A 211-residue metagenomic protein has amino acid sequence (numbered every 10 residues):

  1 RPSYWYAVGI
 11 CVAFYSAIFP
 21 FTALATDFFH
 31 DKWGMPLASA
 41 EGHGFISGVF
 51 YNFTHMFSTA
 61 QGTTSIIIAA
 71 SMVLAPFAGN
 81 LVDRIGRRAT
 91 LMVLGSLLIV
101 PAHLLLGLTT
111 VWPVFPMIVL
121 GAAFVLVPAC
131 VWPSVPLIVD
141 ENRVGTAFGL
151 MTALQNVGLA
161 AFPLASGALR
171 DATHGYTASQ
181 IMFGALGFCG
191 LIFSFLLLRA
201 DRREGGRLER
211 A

Functional and structural regions predicted by a protein language model:
R1-I68, M72, W132, F162: Extracytoplasmic gate region of multi-pass secondary transporters
F28-W33, R84-I85, S134-V139, A172: Helix-to-coil boundary motifs at intracellular loop junctions of multi-pass secondary transporters
I68, R88-S134: C-terminal transmembrane helical hairpin of 12-TM major facilitator-type secondary transporters
L74-R87: Helix-to-loop junctions at the C-terminal end of transmembrane segments in multipass secondary transporters
G107, F183-A211: Multi-pass alpha-helical transporter architecture, strongest for 12-TM Major Facilitator/SLC carriers used
E141-G175, F183: A late C-terminal transmembrane helix in Major Facilitator Superfamily
